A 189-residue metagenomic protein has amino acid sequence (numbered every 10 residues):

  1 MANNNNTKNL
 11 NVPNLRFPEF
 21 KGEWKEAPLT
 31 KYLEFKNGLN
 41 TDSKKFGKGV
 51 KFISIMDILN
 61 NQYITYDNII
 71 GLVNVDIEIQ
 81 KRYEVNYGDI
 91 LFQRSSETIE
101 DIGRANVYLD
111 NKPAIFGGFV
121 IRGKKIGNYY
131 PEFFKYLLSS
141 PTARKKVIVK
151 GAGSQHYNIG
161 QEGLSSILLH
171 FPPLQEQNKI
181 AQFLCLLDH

Functional and structural regions predicted by a protein language model:
N9, P13, N40, P113-F119 (+2 more regions): A short glycine-rich beta-alpha junction/loop motif
N14-N40, S166: Non-catalytic DNA-recognition/assembly elements of restriction-modification systems
N14-P18, I180-H189: Hydrophobic structural patches
T30-D42, D57-I90: Sequence-specific dsDNA recognition surfaces
L59-G71, I90-F116, E132-Y136, K145-V149: Short, ligand-facing micro-motifs at secondary-structure edges
K125-Y130: Ligand-binding loop in jelly-roll beta-barrel domains
